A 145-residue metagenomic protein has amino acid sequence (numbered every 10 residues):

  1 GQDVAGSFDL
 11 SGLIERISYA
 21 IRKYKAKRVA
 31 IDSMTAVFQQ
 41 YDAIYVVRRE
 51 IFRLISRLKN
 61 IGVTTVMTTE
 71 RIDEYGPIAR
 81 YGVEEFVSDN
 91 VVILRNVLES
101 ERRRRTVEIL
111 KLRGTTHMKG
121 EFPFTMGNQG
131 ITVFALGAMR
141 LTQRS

Functional and structural regions predicted by a protein language model:
G1-Q39: Conserved inter-motif catalytic segment of the P-loop NTP-binding fold
S7, K27, I44-R48, P77-Y81: Conserved phosphate/pyrophosphate-binding and hydrolysis machinery centered on Walker-type P-loop NTPases, extending
E15, R22-Y24, N96-S145: Conserved P-loop NTPase
I17-A20, Q40-R71: Substrate-engagement module of ASCE P-loop NTPases
K25, G62, S88-D89: Residue-level detector of structured alpha->beta connecting loops
D32, S88, I109: Conserved RecA-like P-loop NTPase ATPase core
S33-A36, V63, E70-I72, N96-V97: Short, ordered loop/turn segments at secondary-structure junctions
R80-I93: A short helix-turn-beta junction within AAA+ P-loop NTPase domains corresponding to the substrate/partner-engaging
